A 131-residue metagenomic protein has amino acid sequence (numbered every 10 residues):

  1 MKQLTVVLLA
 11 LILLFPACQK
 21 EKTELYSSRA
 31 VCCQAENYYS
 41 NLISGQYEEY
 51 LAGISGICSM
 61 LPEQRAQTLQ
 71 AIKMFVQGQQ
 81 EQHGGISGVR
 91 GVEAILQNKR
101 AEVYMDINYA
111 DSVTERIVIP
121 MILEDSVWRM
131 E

Functional and structural regions predicted by a protein language model:
M1-C18: Sec-dependent bacterial lipoprotein signal peptides
L14, S28-R29, I54: Secretory pathway export signals and precursors
C18-S44: Short, low-complexity N-terminal intrinsically disordered segments enriched in polar/charged residues
A30-N37, E49, Q67, A71-M74: Extracytoplasmic/secreted proteins, especially bacterial periplasmic and envelope-associated proteins
S44-S59: Short, well-ordered alpha-helical segments enriched in acidic and aromatic residues
P62-A66: Short, charge-rich amphipathic alpha-helical segments embedded in non-transmembrane helical bundles/solenoids
L69-R116: Surface-exposed, charged secondary-structure patches
E115-E131: Short beta-strand edge/turn micro-motifs at domain boundaries
